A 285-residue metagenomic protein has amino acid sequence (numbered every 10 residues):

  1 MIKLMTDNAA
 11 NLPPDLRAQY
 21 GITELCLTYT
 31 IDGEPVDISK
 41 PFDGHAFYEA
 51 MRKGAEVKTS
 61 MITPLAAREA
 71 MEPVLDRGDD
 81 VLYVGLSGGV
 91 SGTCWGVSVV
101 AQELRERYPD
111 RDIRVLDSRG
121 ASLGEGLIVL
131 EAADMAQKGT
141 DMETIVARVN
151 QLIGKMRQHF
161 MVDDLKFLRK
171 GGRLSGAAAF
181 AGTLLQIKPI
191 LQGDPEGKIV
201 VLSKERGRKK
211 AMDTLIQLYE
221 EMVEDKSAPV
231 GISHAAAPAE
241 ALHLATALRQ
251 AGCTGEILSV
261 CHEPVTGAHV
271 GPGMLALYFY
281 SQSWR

Functional and structural regions predicted by a protein language model:
M1, R77-D80, C253: Short loop/turn motifs at secondary-structure junctions
K3, A9-T23, T28-T30, V90-T93 (+3 more regions): Mixed-charge interfacial surface used for oligomerization/domain docking and macromolecular partner engagement
K3-A66: N-terminal glycine-rich anion-binding loop in soluble enzyme alpha/beta folds
A66-V97: N-terminal glycine-rich phosphate/adenylate-binding segment common to multiple enzyme folds
G85, R114-V115: A glycine-rich beta-strand to alpha-helix segment that forms a phosphate/ribose-binding loop at ligand/cofactor sites
